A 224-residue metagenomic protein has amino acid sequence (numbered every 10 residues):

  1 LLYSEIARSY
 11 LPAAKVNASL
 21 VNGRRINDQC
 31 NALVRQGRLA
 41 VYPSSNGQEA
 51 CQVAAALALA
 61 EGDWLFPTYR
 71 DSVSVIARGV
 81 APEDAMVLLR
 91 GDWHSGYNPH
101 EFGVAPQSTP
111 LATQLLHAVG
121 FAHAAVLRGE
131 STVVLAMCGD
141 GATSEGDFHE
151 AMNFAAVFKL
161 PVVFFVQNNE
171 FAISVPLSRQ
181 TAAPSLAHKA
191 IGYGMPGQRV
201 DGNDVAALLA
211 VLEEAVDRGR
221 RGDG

Functional and structural regions predicted by a protein language model:
L1-A40: Cofactor-/ligand-binding subdomain signature composed of acidic, glycine-rich, tryptophan-containing flexible loops
L11-A14, V104-A105, R199: Short coil/turn segments at secondary-structure junctions
K15, L135-M137, E170-I173: A short, structure-level motif marking secondary-structure boundaries and short turns
R25-D28, A32-F158, P176-A182, A187-G194: Cofactor-binding active-site loop characterized by glycine-rich and histidine/acidic residues
M137, F164-F165: Residue-level marker for buried hydrophobic side chains located in beta-strands that build the well-ordered beta-sheet
V166-G224: Thiamine diphosphate
